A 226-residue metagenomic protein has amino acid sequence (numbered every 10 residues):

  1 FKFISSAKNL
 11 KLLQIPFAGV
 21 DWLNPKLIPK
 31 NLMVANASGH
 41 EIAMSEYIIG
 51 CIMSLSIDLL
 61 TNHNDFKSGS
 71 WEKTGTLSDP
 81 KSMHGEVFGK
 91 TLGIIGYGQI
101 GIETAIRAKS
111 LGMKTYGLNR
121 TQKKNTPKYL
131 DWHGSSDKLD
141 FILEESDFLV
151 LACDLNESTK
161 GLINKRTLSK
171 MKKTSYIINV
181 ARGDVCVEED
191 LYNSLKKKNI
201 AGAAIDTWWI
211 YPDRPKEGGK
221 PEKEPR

Functional and structural regions predicted by a protein language model:
F1-S68, H84: Phosphate/diphosphate ligand-binding glycine-rich loop within oxidoreductases
A7-K11, P29-L32, M113, K173-S175 (+2 more regions): A short helix->loop->beta-strand "cap" motif at the edges of active sites that frequently abuts
N31, F88-T91, K165, T174: Phosphate-coordination loops involved in phosphoryl transfer and adenosine-cofactor binding
A35-Y47, T61-S70, L77, K124 (+2 more regions): C-terminal helix-to-coil terminal segments
H63-E103, W132: Glycine-rich NAD(P)-binding loop of Rossmann-like domains
A105, K109, L195-K196: Gly/Ala-rich phosphate-binding loop of Rossmann-like dinucleotide-binding domains, activating on the conserved
Y116: Conserved beta-strand positions in the Rossmann-like core of class I SAM-dependent methyltransferases
T121-K223: Rossmann-like adenosine-cofactor binding region
